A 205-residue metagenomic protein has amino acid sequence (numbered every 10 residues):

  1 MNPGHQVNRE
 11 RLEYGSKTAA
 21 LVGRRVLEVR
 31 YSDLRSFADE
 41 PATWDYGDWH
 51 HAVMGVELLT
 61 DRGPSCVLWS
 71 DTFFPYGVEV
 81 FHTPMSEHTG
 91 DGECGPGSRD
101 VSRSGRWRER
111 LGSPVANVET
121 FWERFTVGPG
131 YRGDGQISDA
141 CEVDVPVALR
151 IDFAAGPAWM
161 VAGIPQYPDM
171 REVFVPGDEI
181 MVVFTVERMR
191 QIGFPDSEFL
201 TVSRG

Functional and structural regions predicted by a protein language model:
M1-G205: Surface-exposed, interaction-prone regions used to assemble/regulate multi-protein complexes
